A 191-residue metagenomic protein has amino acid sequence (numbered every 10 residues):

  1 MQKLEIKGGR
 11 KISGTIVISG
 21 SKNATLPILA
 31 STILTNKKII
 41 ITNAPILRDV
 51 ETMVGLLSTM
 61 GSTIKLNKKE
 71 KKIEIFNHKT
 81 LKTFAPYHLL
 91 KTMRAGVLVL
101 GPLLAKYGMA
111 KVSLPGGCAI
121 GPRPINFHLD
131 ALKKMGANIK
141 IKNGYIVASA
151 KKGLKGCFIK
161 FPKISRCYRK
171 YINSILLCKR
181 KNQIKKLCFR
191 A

Functional and structural regions predicted by a protein language model:
M1-A191: Structural preference for solvent-exposed beta-strand-turn elements and adjacent flexible terminal/loop segments within
